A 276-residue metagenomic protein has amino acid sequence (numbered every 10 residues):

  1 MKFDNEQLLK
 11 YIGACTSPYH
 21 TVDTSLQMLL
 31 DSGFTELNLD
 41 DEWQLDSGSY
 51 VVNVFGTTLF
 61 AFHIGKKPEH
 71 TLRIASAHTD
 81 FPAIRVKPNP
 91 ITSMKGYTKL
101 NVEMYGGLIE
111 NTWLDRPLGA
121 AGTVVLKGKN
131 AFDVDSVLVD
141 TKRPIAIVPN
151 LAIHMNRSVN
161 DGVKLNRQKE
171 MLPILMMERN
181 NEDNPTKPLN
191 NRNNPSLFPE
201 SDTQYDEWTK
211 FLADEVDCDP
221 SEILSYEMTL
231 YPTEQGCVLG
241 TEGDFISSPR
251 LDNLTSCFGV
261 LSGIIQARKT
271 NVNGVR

Functional and structural regions predicted by a protein language model:
M1-R276: N-terminal hydrophobic/helix-forming segments and targeting peptides
